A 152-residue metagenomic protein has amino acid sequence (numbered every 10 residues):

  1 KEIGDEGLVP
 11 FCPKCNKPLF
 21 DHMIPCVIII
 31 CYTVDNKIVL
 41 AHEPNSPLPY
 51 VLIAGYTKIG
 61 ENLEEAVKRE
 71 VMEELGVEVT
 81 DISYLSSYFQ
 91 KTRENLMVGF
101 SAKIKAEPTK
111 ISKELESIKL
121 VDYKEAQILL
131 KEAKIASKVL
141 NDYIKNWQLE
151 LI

Functional and structural regions predicted by a protein language model:
K1-I29: Acidic, metal-coordinating catalytic segment for phosphate/diphosphate chemistry, firing primarily on the Nudix
F11, V51, G99: Conserved beta-strand segments that form the floor/walls of ligand-binding pockets within enzyme and binding domains
M23, Y32-E73: Conserved Nudix-box catalytic region and its N-terminal flanking loop in Nudix hydrolases and closely related
I28-I30, K37-V39, G99-S101: Residues embedded in well-ordered beta-strands
I30, H42, T109-S112: Short secondary-structure boundary/capping segments
T57-V139: Unchanged
L140-I152: Charged phosphate-binding loop/patch that engages nucleotide di/tri-phosphates or the phosphate backbone of nucleic
